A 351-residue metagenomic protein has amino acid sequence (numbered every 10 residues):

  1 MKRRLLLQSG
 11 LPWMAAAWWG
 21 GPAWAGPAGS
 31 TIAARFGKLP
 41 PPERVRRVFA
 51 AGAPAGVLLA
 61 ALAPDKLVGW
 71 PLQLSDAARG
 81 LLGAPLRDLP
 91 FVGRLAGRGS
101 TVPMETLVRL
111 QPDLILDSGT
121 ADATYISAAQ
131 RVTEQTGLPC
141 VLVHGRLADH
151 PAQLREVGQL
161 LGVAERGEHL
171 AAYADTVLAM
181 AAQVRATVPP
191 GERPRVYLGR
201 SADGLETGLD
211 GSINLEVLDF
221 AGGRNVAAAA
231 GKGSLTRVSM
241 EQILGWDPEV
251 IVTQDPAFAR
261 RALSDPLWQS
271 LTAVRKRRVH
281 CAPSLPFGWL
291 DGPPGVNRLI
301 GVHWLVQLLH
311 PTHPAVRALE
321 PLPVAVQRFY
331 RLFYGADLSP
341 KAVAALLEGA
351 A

Functional and structural regions predicted by a protein language model:
M1, G20-P40, V48: C-terminal segment of N-terminal export signals and the immediately downstream linker at the start of the mature
L5-G26: N-terminal export signals
G29-I32, K38, S127-E206, A227-A228 (+1 more regions): Extracytoplasmic substrate-binding proteins
P54-V57, Q73-D76, T120-A123, R146-H150 (+4 more regions): Solvent-exposed loop/turn segments at secondary-structure junctions within structured extracellular/periplasmic domains
A55-R109, L114-A123, V226: A short, structured surface patch at a secondary-structure boundary
D122-E134, T253-Q269: A ligand-binding cleft/hinge motif common to bilobed small-molecule-binding domains
T207-S234: Alpha-helical, coiled-coil/dimerization segments enriched in small aliphatic residues
A227, S234-F258: Ligand-binding pocket segment of bilobal, Venus flytrap-like solute-binding proteins
